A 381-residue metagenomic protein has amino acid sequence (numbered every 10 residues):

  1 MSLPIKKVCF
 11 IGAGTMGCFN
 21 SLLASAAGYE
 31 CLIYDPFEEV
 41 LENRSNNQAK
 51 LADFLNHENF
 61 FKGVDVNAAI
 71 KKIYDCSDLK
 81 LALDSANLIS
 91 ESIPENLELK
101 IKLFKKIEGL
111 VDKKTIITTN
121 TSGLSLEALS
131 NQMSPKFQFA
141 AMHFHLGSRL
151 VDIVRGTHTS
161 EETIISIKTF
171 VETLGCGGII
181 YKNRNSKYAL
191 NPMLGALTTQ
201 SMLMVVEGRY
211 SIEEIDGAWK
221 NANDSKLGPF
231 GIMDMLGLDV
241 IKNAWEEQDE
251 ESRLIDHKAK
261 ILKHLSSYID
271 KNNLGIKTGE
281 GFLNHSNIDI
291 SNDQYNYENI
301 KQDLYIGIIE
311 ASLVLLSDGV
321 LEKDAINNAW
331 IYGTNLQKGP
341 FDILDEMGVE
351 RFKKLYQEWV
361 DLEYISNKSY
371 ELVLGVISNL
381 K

Functional and structural regions predicted by a protein language model:
M1-K381: N-terminal glycine-rich phosphate-binding loop for ADP-containing cofactors
